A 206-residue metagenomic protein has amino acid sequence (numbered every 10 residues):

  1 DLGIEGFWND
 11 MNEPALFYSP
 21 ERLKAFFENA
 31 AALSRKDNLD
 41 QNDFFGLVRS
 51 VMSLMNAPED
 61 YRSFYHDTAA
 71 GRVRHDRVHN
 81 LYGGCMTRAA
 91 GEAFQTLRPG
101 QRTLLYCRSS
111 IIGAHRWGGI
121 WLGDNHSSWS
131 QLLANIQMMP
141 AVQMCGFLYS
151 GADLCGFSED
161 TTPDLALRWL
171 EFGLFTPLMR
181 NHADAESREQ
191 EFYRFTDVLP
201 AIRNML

Functional and structural regions predicted by a protein language model:
D1-L206: Catalytic-domain carbohydrate-binding cleft regions of carbohydrate-active enzymes
